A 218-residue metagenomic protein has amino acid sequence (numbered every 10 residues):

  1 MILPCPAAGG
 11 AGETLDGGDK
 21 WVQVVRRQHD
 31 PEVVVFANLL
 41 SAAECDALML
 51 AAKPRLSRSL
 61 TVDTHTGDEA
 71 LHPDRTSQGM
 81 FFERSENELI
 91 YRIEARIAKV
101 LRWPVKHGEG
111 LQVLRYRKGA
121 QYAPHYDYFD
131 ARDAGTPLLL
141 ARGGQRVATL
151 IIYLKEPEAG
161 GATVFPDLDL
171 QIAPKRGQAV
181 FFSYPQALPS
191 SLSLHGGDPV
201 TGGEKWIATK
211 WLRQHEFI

Functional and structural regions predicted by a protein language model:
M1-I218: Fe(II)/2-oxoglutarate oxygenase catalytic core
